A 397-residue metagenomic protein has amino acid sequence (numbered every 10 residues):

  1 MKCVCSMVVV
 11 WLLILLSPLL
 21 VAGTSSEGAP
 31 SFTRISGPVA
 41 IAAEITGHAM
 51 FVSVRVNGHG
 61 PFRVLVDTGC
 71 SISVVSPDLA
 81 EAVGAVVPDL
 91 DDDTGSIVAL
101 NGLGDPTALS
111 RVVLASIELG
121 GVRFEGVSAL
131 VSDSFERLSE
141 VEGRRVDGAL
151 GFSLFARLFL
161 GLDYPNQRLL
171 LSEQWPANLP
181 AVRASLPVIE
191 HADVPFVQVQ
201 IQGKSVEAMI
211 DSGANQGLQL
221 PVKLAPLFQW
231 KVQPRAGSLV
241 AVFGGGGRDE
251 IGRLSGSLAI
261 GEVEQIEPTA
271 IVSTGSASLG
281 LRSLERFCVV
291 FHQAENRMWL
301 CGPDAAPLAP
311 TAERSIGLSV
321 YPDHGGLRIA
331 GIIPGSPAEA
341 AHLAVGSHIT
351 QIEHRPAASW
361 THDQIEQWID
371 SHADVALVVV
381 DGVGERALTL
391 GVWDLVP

Functional and structural regions predicted by a protein language model:
M1-C5: Positively charged n-region of N-terminal signal peptides that target proteins for export
M7-L19: Bacterial N-terminal signal peptides
L20-P397: Pepsin/retropepsin-fold aspartyl endopeptidases
